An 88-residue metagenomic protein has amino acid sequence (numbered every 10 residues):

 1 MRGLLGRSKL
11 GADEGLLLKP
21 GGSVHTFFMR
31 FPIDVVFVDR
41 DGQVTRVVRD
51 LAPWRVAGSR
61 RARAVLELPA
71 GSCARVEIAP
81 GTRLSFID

Functional and structural regions predicted by a protein language model:
M1-D88: Compact, glycine-rich, soluble single-domain proteins
